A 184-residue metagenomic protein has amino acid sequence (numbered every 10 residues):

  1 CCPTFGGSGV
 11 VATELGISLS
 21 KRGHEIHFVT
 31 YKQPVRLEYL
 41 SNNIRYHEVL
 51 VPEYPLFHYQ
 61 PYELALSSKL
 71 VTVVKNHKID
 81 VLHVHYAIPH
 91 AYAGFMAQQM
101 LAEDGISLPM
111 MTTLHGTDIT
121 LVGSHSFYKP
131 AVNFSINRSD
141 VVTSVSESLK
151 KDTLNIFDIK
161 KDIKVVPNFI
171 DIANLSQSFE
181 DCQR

Functional and structural regions predicted by a protein language model:
C1, L114-T117, P167-N168: Histidine-centered beta-alpha loop that forms part of the nucleotide-sugar donor binding/catalytic region in diverse
C1-V35, L40-H47, V141: N-terminal subdomain of nucleotide-sugar transferases
K32, S148, F169: Carbohydrate-associated surface elements
N43-V71: A short, charged, and often flexible helix/loop element on the N-terminal side of the glycosyltransferase catalytic
V81-I106: An aromatic- and histidine-rich active-site surface loop
M100, I106-H125, V141: A short, histidine- and acid-enriched strand-loop-helix "catalytic/donor-clamping" loop that lines the nucleotide-sugar
V122-G123, L154, F169-Q183: Acidic anion/phosphate-binding donor-loop and adjacent secondary structure in glycosyltransferase catalytic cores
H125-S144: Membrane-proximal helix-turn-helix segments that form the acceptor-binding/catalytic region of lipid-linked
